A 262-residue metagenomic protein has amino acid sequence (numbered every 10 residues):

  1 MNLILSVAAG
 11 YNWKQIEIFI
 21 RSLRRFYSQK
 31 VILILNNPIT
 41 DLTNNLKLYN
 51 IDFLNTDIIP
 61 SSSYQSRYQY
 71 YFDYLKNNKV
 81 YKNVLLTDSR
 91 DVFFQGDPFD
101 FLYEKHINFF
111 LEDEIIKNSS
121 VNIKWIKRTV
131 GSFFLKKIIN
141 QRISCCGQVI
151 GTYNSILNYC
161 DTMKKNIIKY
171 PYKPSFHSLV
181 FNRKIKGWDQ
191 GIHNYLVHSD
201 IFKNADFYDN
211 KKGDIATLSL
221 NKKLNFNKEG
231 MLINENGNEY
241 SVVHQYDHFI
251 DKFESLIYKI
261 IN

Functional and structural regions predicted by a protein language model:
M1-K82, N154: N-terminal anchoring/stem segment of glycosyltransferases
A8-N12, D113-I115, H248: Short polar catalytic/cofactor-binding loops
K14, D41-T43, V92-G96, F101-Y103 (+5 more regions): Short catalytic/ligand-binding loop motif for oxyanion handling, primarily in non-cytosolic enzymes, centered on
E17, S61-S66, K117-I123, K252-E254: Short, charged, surface-exposed secondary-structure boundary motifs
I32-I34, N83-D88, F93-F94, N108-L111 (+3 more regions): A structural signal for short, well-ordered beta-strand segments and their strand-loop junctions that often border
Y70-V121, L157: GT-A fold catalytic core of metal-dependent nucleotide-sugar glycosyltransferases, centered on the diacidic
K124-N140: Short, flexible, basic/aromatic active-site loop/helix in glycosyltransferases
I138-E254: Catalytic core and acceptor-binding pocket of nucleotide-sugar-dependent glycosyltransferases
